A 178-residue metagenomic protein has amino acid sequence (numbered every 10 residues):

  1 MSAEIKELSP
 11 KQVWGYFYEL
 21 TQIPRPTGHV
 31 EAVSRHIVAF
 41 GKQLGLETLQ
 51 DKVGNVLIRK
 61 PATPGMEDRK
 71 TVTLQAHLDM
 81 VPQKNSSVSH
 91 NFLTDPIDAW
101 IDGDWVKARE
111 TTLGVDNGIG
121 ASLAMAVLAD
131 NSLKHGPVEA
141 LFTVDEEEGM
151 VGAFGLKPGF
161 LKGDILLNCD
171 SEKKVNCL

Functional and structural regions predicted by a protein language model:
E4-D104: Acidic/His- and Gly-rich active-site-bordering loop/insert found across diverse amide/peptide-bond hydrolases
A39-K42, G149, E172: Short Pro/Gly-enriched beta-strand edge/turn motifs at strand-loop
L44, R59-P61, V127, G152-G155: A generic local structural motif
V53-L57, E147-G149, K174: Short acidic loop-to-helix transition motifs that present clustered carboxylates
M66-F142, E146-E147, A153-D164: Active-site metal-coordination/substrate-binding segment of hydrolases, especially metallo-dependent peptidases
L156-L178: A glycine-rich helix N-cap at a beta->alpha junction
